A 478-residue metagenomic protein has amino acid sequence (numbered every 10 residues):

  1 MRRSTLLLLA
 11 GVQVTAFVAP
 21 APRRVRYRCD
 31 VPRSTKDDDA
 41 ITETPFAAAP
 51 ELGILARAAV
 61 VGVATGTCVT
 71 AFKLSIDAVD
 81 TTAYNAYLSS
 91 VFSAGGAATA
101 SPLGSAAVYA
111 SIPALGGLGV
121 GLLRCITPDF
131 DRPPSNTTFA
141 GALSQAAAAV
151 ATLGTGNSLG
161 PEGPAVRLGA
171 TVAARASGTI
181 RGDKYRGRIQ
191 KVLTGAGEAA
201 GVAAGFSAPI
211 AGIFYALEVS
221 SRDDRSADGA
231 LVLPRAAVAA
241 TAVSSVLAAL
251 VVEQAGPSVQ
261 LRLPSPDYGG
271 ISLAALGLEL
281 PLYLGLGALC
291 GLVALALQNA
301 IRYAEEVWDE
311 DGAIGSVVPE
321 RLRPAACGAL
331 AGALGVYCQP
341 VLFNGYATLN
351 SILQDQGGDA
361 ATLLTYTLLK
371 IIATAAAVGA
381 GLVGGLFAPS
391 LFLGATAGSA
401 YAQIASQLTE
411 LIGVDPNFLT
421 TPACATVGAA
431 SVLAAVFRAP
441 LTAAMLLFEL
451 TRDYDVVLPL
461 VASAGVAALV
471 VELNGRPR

Functional and structural regions predicted by a protein language model:
M1-R23: N-terminal chloroplast transit peptides
L7-L8, R28-V31, A375: Intrinsically disordered, low-complexity segments enriched in polar/charged small residues
A16-V18, R28-T35: N-terminal mitochondrial targeting presequences
R23-R24, R28, G160: Long, compositionally biased charged/polar accessory segments in the mid-to-C-terminal portions of proteins
R33-R478: Alpha-helical transmembrane segments and immediately membrane-proximal extracytoplasmic
